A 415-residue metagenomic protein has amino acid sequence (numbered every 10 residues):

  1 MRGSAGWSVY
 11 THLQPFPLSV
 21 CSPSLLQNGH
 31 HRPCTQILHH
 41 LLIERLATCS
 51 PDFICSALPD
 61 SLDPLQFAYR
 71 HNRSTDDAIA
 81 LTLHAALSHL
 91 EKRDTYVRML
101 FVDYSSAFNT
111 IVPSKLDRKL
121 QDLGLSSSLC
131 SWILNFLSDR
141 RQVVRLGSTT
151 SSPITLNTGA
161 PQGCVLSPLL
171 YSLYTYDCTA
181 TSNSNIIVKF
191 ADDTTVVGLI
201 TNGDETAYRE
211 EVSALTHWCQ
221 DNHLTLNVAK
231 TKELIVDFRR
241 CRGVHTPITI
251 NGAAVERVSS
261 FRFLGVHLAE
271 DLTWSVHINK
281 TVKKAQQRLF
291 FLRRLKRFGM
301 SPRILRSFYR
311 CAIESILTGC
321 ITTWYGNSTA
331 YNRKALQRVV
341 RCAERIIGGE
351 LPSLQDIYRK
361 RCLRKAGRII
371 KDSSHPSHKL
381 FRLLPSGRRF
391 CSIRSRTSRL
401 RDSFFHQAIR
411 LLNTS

Functional and structural regions predicted by a protein language model:
M1-P161, G198: Conserved pre-catalytic core of RNA-dependent polymerases
H31, Q66, R70, V97-A107 (+8 more regions): Catalytic palm active-site di-aspartate
H31, S50, I54, T82 (+15 more regions): Mobile genetic element proteins and their domesticated derivatives, centered on retroelements and DNA transposons
S50-Q66, E91, P168-V197, I316: Active-site palm subdomain of RNA-directed nucleic acid polymerases
D94-V97, N227-K232, M300-R310: Short amphipathic alpha-helical interface segments
T225-S259: Short, conserved micro-motifs composed of acidic
A253-T322: Basic, alpha-helical interaction scaffolds
Y331-S415: Short linear motifs embedded in intrinsically disordered, charge-biased segments
